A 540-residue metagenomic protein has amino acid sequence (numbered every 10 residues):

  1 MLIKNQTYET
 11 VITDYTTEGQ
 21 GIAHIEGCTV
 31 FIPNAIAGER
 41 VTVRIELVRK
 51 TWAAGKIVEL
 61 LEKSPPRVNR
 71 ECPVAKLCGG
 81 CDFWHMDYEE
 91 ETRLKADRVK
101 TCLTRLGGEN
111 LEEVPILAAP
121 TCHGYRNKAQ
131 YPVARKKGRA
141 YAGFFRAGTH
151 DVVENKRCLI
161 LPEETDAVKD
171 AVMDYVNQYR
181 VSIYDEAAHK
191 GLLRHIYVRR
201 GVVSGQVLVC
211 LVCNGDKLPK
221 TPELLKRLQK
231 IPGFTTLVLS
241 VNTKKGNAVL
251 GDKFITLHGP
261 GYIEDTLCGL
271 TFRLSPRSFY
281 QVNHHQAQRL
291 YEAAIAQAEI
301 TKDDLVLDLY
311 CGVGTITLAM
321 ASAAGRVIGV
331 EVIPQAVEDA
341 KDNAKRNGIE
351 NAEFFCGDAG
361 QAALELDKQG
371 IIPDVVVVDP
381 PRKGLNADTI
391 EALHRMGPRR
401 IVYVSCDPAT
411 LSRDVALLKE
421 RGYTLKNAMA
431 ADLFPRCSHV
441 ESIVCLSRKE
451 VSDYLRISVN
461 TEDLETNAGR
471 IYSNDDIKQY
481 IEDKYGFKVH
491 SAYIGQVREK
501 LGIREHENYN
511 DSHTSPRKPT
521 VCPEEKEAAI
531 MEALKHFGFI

Functional and structural regions predicted by a protein language model:
M1-V74, F354: Terminal RNA-binding accessory module
L2-Q6, T17, K220-N467, N474-D475: Rossmann-like S-adenosyl-L-methionine
G21-E26, G143-R146, C210-V212, A340: Short, acidic/hydrophobic/Gly-rich beta-strand patch recurrent on exposed beta strands that often constitutes part
L61-R70, K76-I183, V203, L218: Extended interfacial segments that mediate partner engagement and assembly in macromolecular machines
V198, S204-N214, T271-S275, V375: Short, aliphatic-rich beta-strand segments
I471, K518-I540: Phospho-regulated, low-complexity intrinsically disordered regions of nuclear gene-regulatory and chromatin-associated
S473-Y485, G495-L501: DNA-recognition alpha helix
E505-V521: Short Lys/Arg-enriched helix C-cap and helix-to-coil transition segments that create basic nucleic-acid-contact patches
